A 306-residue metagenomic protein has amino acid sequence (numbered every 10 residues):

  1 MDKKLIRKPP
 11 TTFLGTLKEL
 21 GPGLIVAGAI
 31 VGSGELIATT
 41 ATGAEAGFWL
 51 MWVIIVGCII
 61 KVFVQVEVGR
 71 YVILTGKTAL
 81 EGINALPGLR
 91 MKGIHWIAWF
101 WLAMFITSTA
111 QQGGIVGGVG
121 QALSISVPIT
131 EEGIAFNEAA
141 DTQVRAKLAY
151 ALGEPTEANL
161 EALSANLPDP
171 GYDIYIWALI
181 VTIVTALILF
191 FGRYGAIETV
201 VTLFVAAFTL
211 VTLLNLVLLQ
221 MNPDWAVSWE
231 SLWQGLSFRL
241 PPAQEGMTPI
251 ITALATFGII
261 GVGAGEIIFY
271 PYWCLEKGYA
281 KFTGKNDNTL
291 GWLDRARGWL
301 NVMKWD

Functional and structural regions predicted by a protein language model:
M1-D2, E35, V64-L80, G192 (+2 more regions): Juxtamembrane interface elements at the cytosolic ends of transmembrane helices in multi-pass membrane proteins
M1-L36, H95, T283, R295-W305: Membrane-interface "cap" regions at the ends of multi-pass membrane proteins
D2-L5, A38-G43, V66-G93, G120-G133: Flexible loop linkers connecting adjacent transmembrane helices in multi-pass alpha-helical membrane transporters
L14-V26, M91-I106, W177-I180, E245-F257: Select transmembrane alpha-helical segments in multipass membrane proteins
L20-G57, G117: Transmembrane helix-boundary motif of multi-pass solute transporters/channels
V26, V53-L86, F100-G114: Juxtamembrane transmembrane-helix boundary signature
P128-F190, A206-V211: Transmembrane alpha-helical segments of multi-pass small-molecule transport proteins
A206-A253, V262-Y272: Hydrophobic alpha-helical segments and their helix-loop junctions in multi-pass secondary transporters
